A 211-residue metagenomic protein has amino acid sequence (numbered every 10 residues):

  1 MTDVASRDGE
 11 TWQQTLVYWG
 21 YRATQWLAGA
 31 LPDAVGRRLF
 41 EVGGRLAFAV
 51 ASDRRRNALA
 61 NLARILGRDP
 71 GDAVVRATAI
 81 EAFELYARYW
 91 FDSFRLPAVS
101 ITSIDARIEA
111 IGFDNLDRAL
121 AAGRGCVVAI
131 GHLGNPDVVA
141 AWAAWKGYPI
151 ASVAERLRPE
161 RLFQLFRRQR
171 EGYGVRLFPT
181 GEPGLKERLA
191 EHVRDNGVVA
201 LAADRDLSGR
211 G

Functional and structural regions predicted by a protein language model:
T2-I130, F163-R168, G172-V175: Membrane-anchoring hydrophobic helices of lipid-metabolizing enzymes
P97-G211: Soluble catalytic domains of membrane acyltransferases
